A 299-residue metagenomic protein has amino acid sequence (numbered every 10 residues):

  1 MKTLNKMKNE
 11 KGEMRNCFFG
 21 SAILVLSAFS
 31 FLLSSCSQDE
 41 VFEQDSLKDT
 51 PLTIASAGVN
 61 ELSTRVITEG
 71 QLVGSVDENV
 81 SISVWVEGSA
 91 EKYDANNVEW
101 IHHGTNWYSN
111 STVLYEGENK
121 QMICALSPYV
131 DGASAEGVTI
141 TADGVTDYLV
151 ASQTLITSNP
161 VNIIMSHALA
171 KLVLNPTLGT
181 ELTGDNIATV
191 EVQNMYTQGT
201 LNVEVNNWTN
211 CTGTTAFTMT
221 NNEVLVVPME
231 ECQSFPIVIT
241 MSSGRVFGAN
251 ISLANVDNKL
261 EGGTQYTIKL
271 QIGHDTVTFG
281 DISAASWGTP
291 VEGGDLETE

Functional and structural regions predicted by a protein language model:
M1-F19: N-terminal secretory signal peptides that target proteins for export/translocation
K2-T3, G20, L26-E299: Sec-type signal peptide cleavage vicinity
M14-R15, V25-S27: N-terminal leader/targeting signatures
